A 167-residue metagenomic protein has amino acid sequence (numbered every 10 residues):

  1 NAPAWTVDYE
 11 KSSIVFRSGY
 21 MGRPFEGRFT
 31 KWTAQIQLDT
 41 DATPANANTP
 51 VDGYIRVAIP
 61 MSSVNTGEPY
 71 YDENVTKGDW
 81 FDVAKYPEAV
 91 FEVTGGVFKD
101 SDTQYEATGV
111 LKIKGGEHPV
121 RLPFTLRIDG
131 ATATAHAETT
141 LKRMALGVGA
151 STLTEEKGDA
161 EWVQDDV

Functional and structural regions predicted by a protein language model:
N1-V167: Low-complexity, acidic/polar, glycine-enriched regions of mature
